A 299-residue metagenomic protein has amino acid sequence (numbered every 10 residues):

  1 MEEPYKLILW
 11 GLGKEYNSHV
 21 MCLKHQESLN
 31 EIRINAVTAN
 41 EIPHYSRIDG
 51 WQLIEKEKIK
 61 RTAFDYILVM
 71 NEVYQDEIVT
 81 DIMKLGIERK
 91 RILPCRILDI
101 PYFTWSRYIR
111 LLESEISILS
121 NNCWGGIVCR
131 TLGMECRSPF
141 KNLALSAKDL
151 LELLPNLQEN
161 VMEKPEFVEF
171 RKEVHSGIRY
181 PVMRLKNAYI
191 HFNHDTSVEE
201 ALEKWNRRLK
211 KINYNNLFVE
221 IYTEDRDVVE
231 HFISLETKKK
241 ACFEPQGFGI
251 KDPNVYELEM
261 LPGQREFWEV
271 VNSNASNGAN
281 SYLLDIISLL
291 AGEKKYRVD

Functional and structural regions predicted by a protein language model:
M1-A63, L68-R107: Hydrophobic, well-ordered beta-alpha structural blocks that scaffold small-molecule cofactor pockets
E88, L93-D299: Extracellular glycan-modifying ectodomains
